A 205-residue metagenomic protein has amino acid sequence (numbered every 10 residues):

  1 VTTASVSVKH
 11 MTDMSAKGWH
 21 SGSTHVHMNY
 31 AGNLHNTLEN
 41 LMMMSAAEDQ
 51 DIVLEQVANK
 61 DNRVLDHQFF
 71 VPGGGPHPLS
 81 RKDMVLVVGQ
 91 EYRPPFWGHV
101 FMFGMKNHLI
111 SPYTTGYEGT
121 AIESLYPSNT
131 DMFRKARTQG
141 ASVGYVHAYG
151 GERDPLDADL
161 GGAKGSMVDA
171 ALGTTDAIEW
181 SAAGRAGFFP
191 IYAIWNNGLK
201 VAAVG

Functional and structural regions predicted by a protein language model:
V1-G205: Extended, charged catalytic domains and RNA/DNA-binding interfaces, predominantly in divalent-metal-using enzymes
